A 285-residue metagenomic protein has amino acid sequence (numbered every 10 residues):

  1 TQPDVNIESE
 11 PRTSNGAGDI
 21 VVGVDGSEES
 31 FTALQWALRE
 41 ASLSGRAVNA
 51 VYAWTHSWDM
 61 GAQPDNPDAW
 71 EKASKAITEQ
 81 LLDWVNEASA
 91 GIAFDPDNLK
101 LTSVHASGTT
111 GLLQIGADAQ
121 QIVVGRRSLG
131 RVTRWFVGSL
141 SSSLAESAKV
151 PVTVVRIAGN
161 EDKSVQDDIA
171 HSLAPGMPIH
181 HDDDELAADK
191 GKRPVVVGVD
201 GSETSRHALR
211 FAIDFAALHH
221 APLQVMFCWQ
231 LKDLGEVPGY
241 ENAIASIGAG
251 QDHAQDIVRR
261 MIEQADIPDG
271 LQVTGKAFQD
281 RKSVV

Functional and structural regions predicted by a protein language model:
T1-S14, G18-D19, S172-P178: Positively charged, low-complexity intrinsically disordered leader regions
E8-D68, D184-A243: Small/aliphatic-rich secondary-structure junction motif
S14, G116-A117, A145: A short, aliphatic-rich alpha-helical micro-motif
P67-I77, A243-D256: A short acidic, glycine-rich active-site loop that binds or catalyzes chemistry on phosphate/adenosine moieties
S89-K100, I267-T274: A short helix-to-beta-strand connector/capping loop
T102-T110, A277-S283: Charged docking surfaces used in two-component/phosphorelay signaling
Q121-S147, A158-D168, S283-V285: Glycine-rich, Arg-bearing micro-motifs that act as flexible, cationic patches
N160-D189, R193-V196, E203-T204: Short, glycine-/small-residue-rich phosphate/pyrophosphate-handling segment
